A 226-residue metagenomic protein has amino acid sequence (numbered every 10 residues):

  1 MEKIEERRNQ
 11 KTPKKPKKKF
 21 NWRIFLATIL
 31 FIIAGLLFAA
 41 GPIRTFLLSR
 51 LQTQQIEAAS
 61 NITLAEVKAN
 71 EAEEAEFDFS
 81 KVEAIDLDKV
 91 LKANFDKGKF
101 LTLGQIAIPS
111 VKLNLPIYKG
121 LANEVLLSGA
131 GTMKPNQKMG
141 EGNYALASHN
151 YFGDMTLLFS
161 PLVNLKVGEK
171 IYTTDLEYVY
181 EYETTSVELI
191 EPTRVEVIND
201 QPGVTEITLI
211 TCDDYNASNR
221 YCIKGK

Functional and structural regions predicted by a protein language model:
M1-F20: N-terminal Lys/Arg-rich, disordered targeting/topogenic segments
K18-K226: Solvent-exposed, non-transmembrane regions of membrane-associated and secreted proteins
